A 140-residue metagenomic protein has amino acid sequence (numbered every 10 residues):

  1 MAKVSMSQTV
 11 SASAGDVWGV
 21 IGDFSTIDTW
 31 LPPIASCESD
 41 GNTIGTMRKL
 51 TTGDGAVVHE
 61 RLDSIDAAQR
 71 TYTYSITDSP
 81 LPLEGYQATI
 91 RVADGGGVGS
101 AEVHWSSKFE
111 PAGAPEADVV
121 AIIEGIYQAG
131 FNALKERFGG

Functional and structural regions predicted by a protein language model:
M1-G41: Hydrophobic ligand-binding cavity/cleft-lining segments
V4-M6, T46-R48, E60, Y72 (+2 more regions): Hydrophobic residues positioned within well-ordered beta-strands of beta-sheet architectures
M6-Q8, V58-S64, Y86-D94: Hydrophobic/aromatic beta-strand elements that line small-molecule binding cavities or substrate pockets in beta-rich
V10, T43, T52-G53, G96-V98: A generic beta-sheet turn/junction motif
S11-A14, S64-Q69, V92-E102: A short, structured loop/turn motif at beta-sheet edges
G15-G19, T29, A121, G125 (+2 more regions): Replace "anionic and nucleotidyl ligands
D28-T29, S36-L81, A129, A133-G140: Glycine-rich portal/gate segments that line the openings of hydrophobic small-molecule binding cavities
T77-A129, G140: Beta-strand/loop substructures that line and gate deep hydrophobic ligand-binding cavities in soluble
